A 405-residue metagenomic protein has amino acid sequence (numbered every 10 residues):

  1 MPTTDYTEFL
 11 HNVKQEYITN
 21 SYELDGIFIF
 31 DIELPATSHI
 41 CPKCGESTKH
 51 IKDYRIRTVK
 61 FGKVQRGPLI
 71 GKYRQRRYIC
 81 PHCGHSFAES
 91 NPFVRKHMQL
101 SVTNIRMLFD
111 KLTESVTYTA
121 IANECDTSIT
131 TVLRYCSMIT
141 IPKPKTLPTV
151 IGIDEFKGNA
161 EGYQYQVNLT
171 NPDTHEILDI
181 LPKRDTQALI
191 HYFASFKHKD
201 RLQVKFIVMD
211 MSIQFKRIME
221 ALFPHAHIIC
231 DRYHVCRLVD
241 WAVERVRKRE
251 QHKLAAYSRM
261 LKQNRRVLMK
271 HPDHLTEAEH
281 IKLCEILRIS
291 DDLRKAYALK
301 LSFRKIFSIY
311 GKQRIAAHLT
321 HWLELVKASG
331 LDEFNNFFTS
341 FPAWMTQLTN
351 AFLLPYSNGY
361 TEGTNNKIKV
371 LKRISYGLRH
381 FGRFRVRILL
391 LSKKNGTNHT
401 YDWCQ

Functional and structural regions predicted by a protein language model:
M1-H85, N91: Short, conserved DNA-binding cores of transcription-related domains
S38, K43, K49, C136 (+7 more regions): Acidic/histidine-rich catalytic cores and adjacent linkers of DNA breakage/strand-transfer/modification proteins
G45, V59-G162, L202-V204, R217 (+1 more regions): Short, positively charged, Gly/Tyr-enriched micro-motifs that form contact patches at catalytic or ligand/partner
G67, F93-R95, A226, E250-A255: Short, polar/flexible loop-turn hinges at active-site or ligand-entry regions and domain interfaces
H97-L100, L178-D200, F206: Active-site beta-loop-alpha junctions of metal-dependent nucleic acid enzymes, especially the RNase H-like/DDE
V235-A256: Short alpha-helix plus adjacent loop in nuclease-associated cores
